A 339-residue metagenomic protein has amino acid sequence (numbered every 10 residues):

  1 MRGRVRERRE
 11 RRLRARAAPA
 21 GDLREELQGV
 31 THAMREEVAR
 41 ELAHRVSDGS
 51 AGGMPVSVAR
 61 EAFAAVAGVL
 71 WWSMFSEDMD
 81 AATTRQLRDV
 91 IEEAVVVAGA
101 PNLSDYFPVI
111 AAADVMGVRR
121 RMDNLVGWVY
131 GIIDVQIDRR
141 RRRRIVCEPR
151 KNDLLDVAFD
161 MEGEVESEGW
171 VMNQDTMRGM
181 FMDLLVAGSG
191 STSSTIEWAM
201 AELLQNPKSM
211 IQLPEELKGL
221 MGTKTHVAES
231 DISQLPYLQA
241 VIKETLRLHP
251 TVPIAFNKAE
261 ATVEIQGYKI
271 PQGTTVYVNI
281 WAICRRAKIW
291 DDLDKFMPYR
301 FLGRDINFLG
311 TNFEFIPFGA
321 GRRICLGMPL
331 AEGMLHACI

Functional and structural regions predicted by a protein language model:
M1-E7: Active-site substrate-recognition loop segments, prototypically the cytochrome P450 B′-helix/B-C loop
G3, A15-E25: Acidic, proline/serine/threonine- and glycine-rich low-complexity intrinsically disordered segments
G29-I196, Q212, S230: Cytochrome P450 heme-thiolate monooxygenase catalytic core
G131, T225-Y268, A287: Conserved cytochrome P450 K-helix E-x-x-R motif and the immediately C-terminal K′/meander segment
S191-E216, P329-I339: Cytochrome P450 catalytic-core helices
I232, V278-I306: Conserved cytochrome P450 K-helix/beta-meander segment immediately N-terminal to the heme-binding cysteine loop
G303-L335: Cytochrome P450 heme-thiolate "Cys pocket" and heme-binding signature region
